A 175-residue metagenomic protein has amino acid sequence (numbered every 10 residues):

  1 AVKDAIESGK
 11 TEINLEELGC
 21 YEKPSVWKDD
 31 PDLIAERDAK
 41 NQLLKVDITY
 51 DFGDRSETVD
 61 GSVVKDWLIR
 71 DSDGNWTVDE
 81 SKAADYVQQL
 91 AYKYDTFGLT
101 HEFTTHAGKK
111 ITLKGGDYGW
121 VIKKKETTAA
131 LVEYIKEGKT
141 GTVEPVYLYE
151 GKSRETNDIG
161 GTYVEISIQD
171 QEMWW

Functional and structural regions predicted by a protein language model:
A1-W175: Surface-exposed, secretory/extracytoplasmic low-complexity segments enriched in Ser/Thr/Asn/Gly/Pro
